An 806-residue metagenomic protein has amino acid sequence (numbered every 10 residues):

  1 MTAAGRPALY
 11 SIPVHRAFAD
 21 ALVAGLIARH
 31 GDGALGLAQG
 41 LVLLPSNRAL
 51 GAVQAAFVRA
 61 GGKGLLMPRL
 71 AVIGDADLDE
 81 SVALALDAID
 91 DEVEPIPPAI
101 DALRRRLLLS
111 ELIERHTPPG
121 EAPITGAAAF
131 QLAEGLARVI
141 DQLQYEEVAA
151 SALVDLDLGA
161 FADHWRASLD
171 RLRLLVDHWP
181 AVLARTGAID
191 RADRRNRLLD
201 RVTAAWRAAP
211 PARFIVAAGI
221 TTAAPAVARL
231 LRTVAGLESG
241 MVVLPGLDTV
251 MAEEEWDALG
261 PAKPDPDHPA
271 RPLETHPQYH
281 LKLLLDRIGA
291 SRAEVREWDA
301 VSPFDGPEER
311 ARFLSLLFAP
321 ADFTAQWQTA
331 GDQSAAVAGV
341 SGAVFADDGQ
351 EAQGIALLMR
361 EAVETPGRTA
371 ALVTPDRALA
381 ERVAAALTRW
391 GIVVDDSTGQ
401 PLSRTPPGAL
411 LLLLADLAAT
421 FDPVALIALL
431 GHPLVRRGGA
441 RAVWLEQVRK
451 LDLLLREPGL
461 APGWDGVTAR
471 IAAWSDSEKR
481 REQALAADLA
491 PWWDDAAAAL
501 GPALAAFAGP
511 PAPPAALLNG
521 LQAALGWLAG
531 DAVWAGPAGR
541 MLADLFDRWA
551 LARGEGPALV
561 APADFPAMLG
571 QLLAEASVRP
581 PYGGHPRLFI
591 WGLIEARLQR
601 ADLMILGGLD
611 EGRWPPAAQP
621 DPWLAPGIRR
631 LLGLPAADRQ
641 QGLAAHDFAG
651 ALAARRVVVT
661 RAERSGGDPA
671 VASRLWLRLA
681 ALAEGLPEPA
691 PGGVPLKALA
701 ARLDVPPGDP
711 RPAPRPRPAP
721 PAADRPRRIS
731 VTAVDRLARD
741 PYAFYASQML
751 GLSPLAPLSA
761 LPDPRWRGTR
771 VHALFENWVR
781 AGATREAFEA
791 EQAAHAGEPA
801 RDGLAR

Functional and structural regions predicted by a protein language model:
M1-R806: Polyanion-engaging groove/track-forming segments
